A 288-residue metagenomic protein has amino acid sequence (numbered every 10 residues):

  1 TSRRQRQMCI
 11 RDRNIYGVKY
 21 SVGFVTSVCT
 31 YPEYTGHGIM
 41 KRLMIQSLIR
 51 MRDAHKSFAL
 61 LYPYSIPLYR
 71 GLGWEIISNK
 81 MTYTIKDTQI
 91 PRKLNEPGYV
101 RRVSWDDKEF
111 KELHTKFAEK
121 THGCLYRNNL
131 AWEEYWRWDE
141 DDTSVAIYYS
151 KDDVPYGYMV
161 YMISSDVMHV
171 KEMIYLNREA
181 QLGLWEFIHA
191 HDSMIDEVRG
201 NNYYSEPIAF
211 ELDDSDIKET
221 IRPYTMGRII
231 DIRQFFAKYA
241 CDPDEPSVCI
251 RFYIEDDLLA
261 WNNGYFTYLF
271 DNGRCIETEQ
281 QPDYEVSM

Functional and structural regions predicted by a protein language model:
T1-I10: Single conserved hydrophobic/aromatic residue that forms the stacking wall/gate of nucleotide- or nucleobase-binding
V25-T35, V167-R178: A short, internal acetyl-CoA/4′-phosphopantetheine-binding micro-motif in the GNAT/acyltransferase core
Y34-Q46, E179-G183: Conserved acetyl-CoA pyrophosphate-binding loop and the N-cap/start of the following alpha-helix in GNAT-like
K41, L60-S65, L72-G73: Glycine-rich, histidine-containing beta strand-loop boundary motifs that form or position
M44, I49-P63, S193-Y203: Conserved GNAT acetyl-CoA-binding A-motif
G73-K93, K171-M288: Active-site/acyl-donor-binding loops of N-acyltransferases
K80-K171, R178-H189, R222-P223, I232-I250: Amide-forming acyltransferase catalytic core, primarily the GNAT-like/NAT-type and related acyltransferase folds
